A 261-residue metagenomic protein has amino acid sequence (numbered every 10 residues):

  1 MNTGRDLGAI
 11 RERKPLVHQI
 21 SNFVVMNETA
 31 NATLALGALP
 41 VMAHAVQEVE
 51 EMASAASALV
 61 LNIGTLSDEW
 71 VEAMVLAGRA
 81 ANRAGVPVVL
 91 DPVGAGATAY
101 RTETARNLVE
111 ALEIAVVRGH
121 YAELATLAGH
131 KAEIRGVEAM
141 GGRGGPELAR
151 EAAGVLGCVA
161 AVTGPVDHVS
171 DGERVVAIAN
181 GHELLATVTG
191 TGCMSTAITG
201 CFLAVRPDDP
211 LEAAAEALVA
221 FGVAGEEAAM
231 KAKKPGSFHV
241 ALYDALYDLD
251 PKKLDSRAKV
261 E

Functional and structural regions predicted by a protein language model:
M1-L39: Glycine-rich phosphate/adenosyl-contacting loop at the front of the ribokinase-like
N2-I10, C158-N180, K253: Acidic-glycine-rich active-site phosphate/pyrophosphate-binding loop
N62, W70-G119: Glycine/small-residue-rich loop that forms an oxyanion/phosphate-binding "nest" at active or ligand-binding sites
R101-V175: Conserved phosphate/ATP/ADP-binding segment of small-molecule kinases
T126, T189-V219: Short, small-residue alpha-helix embedded
P146, V176-T189: Short pre-catalytic strand/loop immediately N-terminal to key active-site residues, enriched for Gly-Thr
L148-A153, P210-A224, Y243: Short, well-structured alpha-helical segments that form the helix of a local strand-helix-strand
V223-E261: Charged C-terminal helix
